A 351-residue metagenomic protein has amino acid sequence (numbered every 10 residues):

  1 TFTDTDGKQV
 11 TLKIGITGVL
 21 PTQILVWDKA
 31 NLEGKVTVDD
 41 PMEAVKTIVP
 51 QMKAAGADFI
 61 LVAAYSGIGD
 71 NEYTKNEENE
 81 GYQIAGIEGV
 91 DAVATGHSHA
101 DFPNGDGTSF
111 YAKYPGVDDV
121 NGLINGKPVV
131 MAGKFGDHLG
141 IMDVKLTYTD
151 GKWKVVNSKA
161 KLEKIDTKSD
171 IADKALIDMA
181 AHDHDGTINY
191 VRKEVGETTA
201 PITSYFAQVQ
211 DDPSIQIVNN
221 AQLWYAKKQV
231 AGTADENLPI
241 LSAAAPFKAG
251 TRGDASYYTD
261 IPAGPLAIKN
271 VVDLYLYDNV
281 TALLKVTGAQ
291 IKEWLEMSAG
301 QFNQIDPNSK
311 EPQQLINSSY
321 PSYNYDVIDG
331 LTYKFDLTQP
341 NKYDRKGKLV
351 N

Functional and structural regions predicted by a protein language model:
T1-K164, T233: Acidic, metal/ion-coordinating pockets
K53, G69-A85, A92, F102 (+3 more regions): Solvent-exposed loop/linker segments at secondary-structure transitions that flank or connect catalytic domains
